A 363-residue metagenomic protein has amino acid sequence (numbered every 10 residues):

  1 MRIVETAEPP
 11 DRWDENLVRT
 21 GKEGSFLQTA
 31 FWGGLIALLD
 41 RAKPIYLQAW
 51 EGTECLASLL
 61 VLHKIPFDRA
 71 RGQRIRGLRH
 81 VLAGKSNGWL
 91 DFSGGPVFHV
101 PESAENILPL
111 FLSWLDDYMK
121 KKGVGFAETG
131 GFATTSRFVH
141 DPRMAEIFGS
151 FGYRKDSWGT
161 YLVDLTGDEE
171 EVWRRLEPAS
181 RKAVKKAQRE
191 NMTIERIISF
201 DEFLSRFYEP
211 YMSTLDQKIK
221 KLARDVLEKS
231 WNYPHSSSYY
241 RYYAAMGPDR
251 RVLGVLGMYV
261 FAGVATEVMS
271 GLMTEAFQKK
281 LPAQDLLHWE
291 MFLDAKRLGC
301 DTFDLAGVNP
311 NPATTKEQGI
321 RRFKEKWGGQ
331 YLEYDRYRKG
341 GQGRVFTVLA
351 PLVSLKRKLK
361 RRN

Functional and structural regions predicted by a protein language model:
M1-G72, A133-S157, T166-F277: A conserved beta-strand-loop-helix scaffold within acyl/acetyltransferase catalytic domains
C55, P109-S113, S230-G343: Aromatic (often tryptophan-rich) hydrophobic motifs at membrane interfaces
H63-F67, A145-E170, C300-N363: Active-site/acyl-donor-binding loops of N-acyltransferases
H63-G94: Conserved acyl-donor/pantetheine-binding loop and adjacent beta-alpha core of acyl/acetyltransferases and related
S93-A104: The substrate-binding groove and active-site-proximal loops of carbohydrate-active enzymes, especially glycoside
E102, A133-T135, V308-P312: Short histidine/acidic/glycine/proline-rich micro-motifs that form metal- and phosphate-coordinating active-site loops
L115-T129, L176-K182, K186-R189, Q318-G319 (+1 more regions): A short, hydrophobic/aromatic-rich structural module that often spans a beta strand with its adjoining loop
K121-A133, K296-G307: Conserved GNAT acetyl-CoA-binding A-motif
